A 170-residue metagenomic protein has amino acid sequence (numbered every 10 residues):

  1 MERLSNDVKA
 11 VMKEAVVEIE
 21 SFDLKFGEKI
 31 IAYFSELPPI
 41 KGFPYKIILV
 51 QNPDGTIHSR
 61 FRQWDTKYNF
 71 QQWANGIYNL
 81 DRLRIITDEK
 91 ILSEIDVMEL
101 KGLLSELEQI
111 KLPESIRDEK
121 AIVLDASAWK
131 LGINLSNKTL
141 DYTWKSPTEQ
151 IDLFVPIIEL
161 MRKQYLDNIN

Functional and structural regions predicted by a protein language model:
M1-N170: Function-determining sites in protein domains
